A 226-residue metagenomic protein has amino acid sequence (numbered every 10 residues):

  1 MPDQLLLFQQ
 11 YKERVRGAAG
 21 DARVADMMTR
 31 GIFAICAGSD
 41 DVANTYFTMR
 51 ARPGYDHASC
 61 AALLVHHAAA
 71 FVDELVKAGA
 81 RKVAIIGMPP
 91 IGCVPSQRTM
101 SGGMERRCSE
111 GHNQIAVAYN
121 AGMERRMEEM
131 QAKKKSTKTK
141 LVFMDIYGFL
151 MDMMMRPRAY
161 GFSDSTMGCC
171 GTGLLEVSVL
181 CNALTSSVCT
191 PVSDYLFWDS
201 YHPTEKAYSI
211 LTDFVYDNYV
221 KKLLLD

Functional and structural regions predicted by a protein language model:
M1-H66, A70: Conserved SGNH/GDSL esterase-like catalytic core that processes O-acyl groups on lipids and polysaccharides
L6-Q9, H66, A70-D73, V117 (+3 more regions): Solvent-exposed, polar/charged alpha-helical surfaces in well-ordered, non-transmembrane soluble domains, broadly
V24-T29, I35-C36, K77-A78, K135 (+2 more regions): Extracellular/periplasmic catalytic domains that process cell-envelope and extracellular macromolecules
M28, D199-D226: C-terminal helix/juxtamembrane-tail motif
G31-C36, A43, K82-G87, V142-M144: Structural recognition of the beta-strand scaffold that forms the well-ordered cores of secreted hydrolase catalytic
G38-V42, A70-F71, A78, P90-I91 (+3 more regions): Conserved beta-strand elements of beta-rich interaction domains across eukaryotes, especially beta-propellers
A70-K82, A118-V142: A structural motif corresponding to the C-terminal end of an alpha-helix and its immediate exit/capping segment
P90-V117, R125, E129, K138-Y201 (+1 more regions): Mobile gating loops/cap/lid regions near enzyme active sites that modulate substrate access
